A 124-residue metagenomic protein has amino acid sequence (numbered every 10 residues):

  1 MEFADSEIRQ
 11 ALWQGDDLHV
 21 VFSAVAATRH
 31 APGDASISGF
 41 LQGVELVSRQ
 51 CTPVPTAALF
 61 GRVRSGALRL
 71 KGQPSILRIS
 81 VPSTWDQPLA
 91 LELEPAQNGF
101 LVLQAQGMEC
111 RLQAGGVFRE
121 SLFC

Functional and structural regions predicted by a protein language model:
M1-C124: Surface-exposed, interaction-prone regions used to assemble/regulate multi-protein complexes
